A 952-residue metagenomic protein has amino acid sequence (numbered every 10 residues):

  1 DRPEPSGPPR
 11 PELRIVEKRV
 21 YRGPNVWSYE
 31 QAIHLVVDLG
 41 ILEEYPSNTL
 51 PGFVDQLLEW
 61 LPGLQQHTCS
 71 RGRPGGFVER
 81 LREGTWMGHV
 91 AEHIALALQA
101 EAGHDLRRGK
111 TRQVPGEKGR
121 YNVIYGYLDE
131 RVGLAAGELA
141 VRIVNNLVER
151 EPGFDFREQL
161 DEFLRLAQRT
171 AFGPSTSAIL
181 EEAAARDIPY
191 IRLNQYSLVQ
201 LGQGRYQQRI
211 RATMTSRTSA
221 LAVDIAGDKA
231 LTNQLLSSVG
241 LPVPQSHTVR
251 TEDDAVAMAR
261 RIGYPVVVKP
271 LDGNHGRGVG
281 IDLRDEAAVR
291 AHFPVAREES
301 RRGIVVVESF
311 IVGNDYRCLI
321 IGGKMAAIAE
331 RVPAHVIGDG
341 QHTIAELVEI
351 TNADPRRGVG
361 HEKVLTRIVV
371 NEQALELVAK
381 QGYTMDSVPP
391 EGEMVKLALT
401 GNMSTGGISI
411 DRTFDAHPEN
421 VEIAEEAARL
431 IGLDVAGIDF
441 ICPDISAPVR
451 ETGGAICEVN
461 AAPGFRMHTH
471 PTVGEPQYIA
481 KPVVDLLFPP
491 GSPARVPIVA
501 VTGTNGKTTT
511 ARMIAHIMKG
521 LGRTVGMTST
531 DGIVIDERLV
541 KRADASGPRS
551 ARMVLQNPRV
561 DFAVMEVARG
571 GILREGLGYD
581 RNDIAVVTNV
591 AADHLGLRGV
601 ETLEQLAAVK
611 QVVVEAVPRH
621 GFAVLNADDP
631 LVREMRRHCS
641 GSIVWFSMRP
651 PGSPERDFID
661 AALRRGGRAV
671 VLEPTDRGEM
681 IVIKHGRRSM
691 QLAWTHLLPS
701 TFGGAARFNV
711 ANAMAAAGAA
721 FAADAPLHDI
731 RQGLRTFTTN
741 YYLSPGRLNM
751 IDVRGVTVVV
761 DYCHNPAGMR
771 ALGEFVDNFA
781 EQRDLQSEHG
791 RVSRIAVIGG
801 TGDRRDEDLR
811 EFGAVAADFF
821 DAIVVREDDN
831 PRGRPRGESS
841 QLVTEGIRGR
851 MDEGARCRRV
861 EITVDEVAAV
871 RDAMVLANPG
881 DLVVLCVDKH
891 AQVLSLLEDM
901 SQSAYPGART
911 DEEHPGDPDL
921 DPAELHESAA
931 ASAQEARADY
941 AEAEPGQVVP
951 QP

Functional and structural regions predicted by a protein language model:
D1-A185, K324-A327, V332-E346, Q373 (+2 more regions): ATP-dependent carboxylate activation and anion-phosphoryl transfer catalytic cores that bind Mg-ATP to form
P9-I15, R19-L58, P62-E79, R512 (+4 more regions): ATP-dependent carboxylate-amine ligase
K118-R120, I124-R261, N274, V884: Conserved N-proximal alpha/beta basic substrate-recognition cap immediately N-terminal to, or forming the N-lobe
A183, D439, T528, E566 (+6 more regions): Residue-level signal for inorganic ion chemistry
R205-N371, P418: Active-site nucleotide/adenylate-binding loops and adjacent lid/helix of ATP-dependent enzymes
T213, P490-L539: Walker A (P-loop) phosphate-binding motif
L539-I659, L697-F702, P766-M769: Flexible active-site lid/hinge loop adjacent to a nucleotide/diphosphate and Mg2+-phosphate binding pocket
G599-A607, Q611, G621, G641-R770: Adenine nucleotide phosphate-binding catalytic loops in nucleotide-utilizing enzymes
